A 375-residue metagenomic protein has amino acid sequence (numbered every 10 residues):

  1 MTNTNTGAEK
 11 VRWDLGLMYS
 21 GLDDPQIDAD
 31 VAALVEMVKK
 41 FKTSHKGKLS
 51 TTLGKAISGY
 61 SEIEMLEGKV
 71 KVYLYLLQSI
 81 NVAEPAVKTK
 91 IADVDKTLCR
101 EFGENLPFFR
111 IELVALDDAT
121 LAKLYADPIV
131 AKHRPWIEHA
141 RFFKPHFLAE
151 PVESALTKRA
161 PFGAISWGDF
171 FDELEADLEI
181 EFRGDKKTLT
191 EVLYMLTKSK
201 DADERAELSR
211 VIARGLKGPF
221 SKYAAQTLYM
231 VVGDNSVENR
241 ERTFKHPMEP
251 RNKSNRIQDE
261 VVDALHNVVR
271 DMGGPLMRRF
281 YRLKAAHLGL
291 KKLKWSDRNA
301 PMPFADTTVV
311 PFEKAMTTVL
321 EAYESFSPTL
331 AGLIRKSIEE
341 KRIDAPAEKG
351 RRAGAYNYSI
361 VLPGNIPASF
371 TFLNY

Functional and structural regions predicted by a protein language model:
M1-A322: A well-structured
G184-D201, E238, T308-Y375: Active-site-adjacent "gating/activation" loops or surface patches in catalytic cores
